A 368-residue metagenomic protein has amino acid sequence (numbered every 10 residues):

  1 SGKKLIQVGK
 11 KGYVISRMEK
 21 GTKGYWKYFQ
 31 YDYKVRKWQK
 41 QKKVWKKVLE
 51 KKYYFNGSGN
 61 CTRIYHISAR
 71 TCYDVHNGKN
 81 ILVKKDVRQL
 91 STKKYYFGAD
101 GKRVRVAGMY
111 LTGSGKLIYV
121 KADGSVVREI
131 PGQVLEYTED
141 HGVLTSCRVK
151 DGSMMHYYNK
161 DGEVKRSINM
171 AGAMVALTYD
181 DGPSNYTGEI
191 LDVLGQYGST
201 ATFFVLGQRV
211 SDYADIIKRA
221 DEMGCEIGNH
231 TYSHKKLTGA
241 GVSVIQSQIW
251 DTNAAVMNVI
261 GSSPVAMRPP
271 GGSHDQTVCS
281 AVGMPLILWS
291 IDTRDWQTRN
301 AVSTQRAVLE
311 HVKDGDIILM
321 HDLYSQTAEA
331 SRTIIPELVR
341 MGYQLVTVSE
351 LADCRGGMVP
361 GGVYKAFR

Functional and structural regions predicted by a protein language model:
S1-A171: Extracellular adhesion/carbohydrate-binding repeat motifs centered on closely spaced tryptophans
E163-A240, V244-D251, A255-N258, S262-S263 (+2 more regions): Active-site beta->alpha N-cap acidic-glycine motif
V175, G315-I317: Residue-level preference for the first positions of well-ordered beta-strands
Y179-D181, F204-Q208, T231-Y232, R268-G272 (+3 more regions): Active-site-proximal beta-strand/loop segments in catalytic clefts of secreted hydrolases
Q196-Y197, V210-S211, Q326-R368: C-terminal domain-boundary segment and adjacent tail
T200, E226, P285, D292 (+1 more regions): Residue-level detector of anion-binding/catalytic polar loops
R219, K235-S262, G271-D314, T327-T333: Alpha-helical scaffold elements lining the catalytic groove of polysaccharide deacetylases
